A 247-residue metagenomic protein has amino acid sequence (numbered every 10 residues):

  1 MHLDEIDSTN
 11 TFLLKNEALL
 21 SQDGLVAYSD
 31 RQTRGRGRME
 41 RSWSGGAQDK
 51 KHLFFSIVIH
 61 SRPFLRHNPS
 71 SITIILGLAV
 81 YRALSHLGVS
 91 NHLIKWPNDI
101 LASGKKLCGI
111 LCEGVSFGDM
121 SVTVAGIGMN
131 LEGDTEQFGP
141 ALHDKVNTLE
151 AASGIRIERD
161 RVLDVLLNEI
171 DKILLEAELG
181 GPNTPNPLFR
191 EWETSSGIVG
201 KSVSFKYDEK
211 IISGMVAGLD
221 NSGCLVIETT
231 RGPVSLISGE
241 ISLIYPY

Functional and structural regions predicted by a protein language model:
M1-H86, S90, I157, Y247: N-terminal lobe of the biotin/lipoate ligase/transferase fold
S21-Q22, Q48-K50, K95, D119 (+1 more regions): A generic fold-level signal
R62-R66, S70-H92, A102-Y247: Long, positively charged amphipathic alpha-helical accessory segments at protein N-termini or as interdomain linkers
